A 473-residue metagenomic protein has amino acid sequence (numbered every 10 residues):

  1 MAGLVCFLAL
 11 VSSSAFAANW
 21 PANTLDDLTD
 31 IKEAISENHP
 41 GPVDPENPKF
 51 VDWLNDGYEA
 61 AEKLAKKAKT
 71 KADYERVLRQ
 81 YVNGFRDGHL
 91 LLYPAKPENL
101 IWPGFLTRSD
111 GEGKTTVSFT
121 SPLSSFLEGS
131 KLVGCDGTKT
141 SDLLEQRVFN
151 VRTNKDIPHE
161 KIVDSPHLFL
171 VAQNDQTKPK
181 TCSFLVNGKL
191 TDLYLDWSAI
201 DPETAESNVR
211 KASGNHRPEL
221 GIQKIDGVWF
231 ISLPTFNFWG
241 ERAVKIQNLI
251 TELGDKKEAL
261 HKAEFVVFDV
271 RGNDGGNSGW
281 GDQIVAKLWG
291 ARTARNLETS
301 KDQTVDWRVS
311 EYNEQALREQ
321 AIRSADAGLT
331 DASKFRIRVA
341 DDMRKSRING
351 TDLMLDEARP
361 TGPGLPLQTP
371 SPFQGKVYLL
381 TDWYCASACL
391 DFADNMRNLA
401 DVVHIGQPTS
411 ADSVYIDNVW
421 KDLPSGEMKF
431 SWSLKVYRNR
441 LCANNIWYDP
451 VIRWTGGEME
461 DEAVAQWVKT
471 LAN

Functional and structural regions predicted by a protein language model:
M1-L4: Bacterial N-terminal signal peptides that target proteins for export
S12-S14: N-terminal signal peptide c-region/cleavage motif recognized by signal peptidases
A17-L317, I322, K376-Y378, D391 (+5 more regions): Flexible, low-complexity junctional segments that flank or bridge functional domains
T299-L353: Low-complexity, serine/threonine/proline-enriched polar segments
R338, D342-P408, V414-D417: Flexible, glycine-rich surface segments
N439-N473: Low-complexity, Gly/Ser/Thr/Pro-rich intrinsically disordered linker/tail segments
